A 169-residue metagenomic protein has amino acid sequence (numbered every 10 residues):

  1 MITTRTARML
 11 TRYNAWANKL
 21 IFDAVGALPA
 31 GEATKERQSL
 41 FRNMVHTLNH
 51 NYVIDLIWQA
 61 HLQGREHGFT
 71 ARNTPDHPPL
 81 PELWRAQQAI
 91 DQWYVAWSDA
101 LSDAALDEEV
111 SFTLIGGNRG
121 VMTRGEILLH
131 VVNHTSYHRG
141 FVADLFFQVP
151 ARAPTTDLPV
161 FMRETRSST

Functional and structural regions predicted by a protein language model:
R8-N73, L114-T169: Short, contiguous alpha-helical
R65-L106: Helix-adjacent hinge/juxtasegments
D103-I115: Carboxylate-rich helix-loop segments that flank metal/cofactor sites and access channels in metalloenzymes
